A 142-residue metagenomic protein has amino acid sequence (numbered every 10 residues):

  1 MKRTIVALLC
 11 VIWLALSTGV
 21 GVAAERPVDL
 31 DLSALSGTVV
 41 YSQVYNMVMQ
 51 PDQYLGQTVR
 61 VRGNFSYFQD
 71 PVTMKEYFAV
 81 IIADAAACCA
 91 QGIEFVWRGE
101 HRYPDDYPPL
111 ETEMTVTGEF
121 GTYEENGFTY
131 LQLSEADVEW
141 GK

Functional and structural regions predicted by a protein language model:
M1-T4: Positively charged n-region of N-terminal signal peptides that target proteins for export
V6-A7, L133: Intrinsically disordered, low-complexity regions enriched in Ser/Pro/Gly/Gln/His and often acidic
L8-S17: Bacterial N-terminal signal peptides
S17-K142: OB-fold and OB-like single-stranded nucleic-acid-recognition modules and their adjacent interaction interfaces
